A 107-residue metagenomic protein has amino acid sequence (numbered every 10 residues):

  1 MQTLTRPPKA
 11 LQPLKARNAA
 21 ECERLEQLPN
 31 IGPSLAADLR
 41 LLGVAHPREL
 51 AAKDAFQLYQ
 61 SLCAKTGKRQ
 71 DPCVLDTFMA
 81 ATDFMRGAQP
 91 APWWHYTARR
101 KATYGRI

Functional and structural regions predicted by a protein language model:
M1-P29, P33-I107: C-terminal extensions
